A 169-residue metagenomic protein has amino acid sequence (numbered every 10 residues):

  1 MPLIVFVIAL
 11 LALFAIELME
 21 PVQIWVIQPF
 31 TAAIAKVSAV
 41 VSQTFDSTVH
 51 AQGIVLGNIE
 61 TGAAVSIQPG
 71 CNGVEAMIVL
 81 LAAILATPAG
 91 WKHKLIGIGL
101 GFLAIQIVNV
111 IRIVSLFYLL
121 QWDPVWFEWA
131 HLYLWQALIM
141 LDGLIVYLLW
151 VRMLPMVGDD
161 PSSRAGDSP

Functional and structural regions predicted by a protein language model:
M1-P169: Hydrophobic N-terminal alpha-helices or hydrophobic patches in metabolic proteins across all domains of life
